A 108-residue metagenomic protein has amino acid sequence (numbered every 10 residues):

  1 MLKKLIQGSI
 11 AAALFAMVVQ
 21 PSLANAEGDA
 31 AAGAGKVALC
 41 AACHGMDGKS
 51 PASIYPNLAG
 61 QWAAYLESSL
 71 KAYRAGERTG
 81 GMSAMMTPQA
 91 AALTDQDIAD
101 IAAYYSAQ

Functional and structural regions predicted by a protein language model:
M1-A11: Bacterial N-terminal signal peptides that target proteins for export
L2-K3, A26-E27, A64-E67, A75 (+2 more regions): Predominantly soluble domains enriched in secretory-pathway, periplasmic, or organellar proteins
G8, F15-A24: C-terminal segment of classical bacterial N-terminal signal peptides
I10-A11, S50-A52: Short glycine-enriched loop/turn motifs at secondary-structure junctions
N25-K49, Q61-W62: Sequence/structural segment immediately N-terminal to covalent heme-attachment motifs in c-type and related
G35-M46, S68-K71, A99-A103: C-type cytochrome heme c attachment motif
P51-A59, R74-Q108: Axial heme c-ligation environment in periplasmic c-type cytochrome domains
